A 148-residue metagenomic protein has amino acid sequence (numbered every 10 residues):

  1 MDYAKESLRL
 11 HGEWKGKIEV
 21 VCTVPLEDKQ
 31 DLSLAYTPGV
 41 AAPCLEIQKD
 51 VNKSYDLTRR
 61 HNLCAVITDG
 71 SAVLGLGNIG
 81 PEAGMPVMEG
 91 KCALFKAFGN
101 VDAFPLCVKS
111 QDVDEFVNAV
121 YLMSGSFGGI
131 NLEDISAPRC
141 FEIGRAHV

Functional and structural regions predicted by a protein language model:
M1-F141, R145: N-terminal ligand-binding/catalytic initiation module
